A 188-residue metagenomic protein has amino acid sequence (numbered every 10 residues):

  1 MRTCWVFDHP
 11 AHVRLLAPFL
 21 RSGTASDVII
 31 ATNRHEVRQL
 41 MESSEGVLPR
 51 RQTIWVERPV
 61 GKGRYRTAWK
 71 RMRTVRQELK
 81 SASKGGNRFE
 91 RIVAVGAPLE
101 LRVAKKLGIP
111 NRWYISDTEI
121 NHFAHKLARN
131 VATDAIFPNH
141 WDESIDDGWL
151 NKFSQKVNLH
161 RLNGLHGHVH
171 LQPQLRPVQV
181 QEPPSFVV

Functional and structural regions predicted by a protein language model:
R2-C4, R88-R91, S185: Structural motif
C4-F7, A25-R71: Conserved nucleotide-sugar phosphate-binding/catalytic loop shared by glycosyltransferases and other
H9-G23: Short amphipathic alpha-helix
V13, Q39, I92-L107: An aromatic- and histidine-rich active-site surface loop
G61-R88: An amphipathic, basic-hydrophobic alpha-helix
R91, K105-E119: Active-site proximal beta-strand in glycosyltransferases
W113-Y114, H125-F137: A conserved, positively charged/aromatic
T133-V188: A nucleotide-sugar donor-handling region in carbohydrate enzymes
